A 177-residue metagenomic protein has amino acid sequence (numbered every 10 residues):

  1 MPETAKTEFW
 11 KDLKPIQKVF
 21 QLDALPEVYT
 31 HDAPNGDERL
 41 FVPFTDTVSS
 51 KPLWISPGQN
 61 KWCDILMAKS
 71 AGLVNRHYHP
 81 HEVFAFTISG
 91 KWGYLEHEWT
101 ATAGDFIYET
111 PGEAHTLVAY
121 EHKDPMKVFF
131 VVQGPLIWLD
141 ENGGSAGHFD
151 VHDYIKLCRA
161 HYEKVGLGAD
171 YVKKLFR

Functional and structural regions predicted by a protein language model:
M1-N60, A160-R177: A short, N-terminal "cap"/entry segment at the start of jelly-roll beta-barrel domains of the cupin/DSBH fold
D37-L40, S49-P52, S70-R76, S89-K91: Short secondary-structure capping micro-motifs at structural edges
V48, N60-K61, H79-E82, T87 (+2 more regions): Short connector loops at helix/strand junctions that flank enzyme active sites, especially segments positioning acidic
S50-P52, C63-I65, F84, F106-Y108 (+1 more regions): Conserved hydrophobic/aromatic beta-strand scaffold that supports enzyme active sites
P57, F84, W92-A119: Short acidic-glycine-tyrosine-enriched beta hairpin
D64-L66, V74-H79, E96-W99, V118-Y120: Short histidine-centered beta-strand/loop micro-motifs that create catalytic or ligand/metal-coordination sites
M67-S70, H77-Y94, V131-G134: Short, conserved beta-strand element in jelly-roll/cupin
E121-R177: Double-stranded beta-helix
